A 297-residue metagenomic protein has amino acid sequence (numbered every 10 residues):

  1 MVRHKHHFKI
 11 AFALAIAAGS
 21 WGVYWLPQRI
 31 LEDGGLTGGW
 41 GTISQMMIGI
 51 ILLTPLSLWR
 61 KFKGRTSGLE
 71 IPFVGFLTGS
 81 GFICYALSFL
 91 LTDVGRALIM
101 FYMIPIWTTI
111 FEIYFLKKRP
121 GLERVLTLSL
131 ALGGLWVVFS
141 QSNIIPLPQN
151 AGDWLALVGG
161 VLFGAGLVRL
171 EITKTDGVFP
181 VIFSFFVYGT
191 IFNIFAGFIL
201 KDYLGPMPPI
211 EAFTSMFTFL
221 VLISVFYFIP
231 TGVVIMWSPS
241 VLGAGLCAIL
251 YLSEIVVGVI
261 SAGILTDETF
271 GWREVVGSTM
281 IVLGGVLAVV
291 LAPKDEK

Functional and structural regions predicted by a protein language model:
M1-W40, I145-I172: Glycine-/small-residue-enriched transmembrane alpha-helix faces in small-molecule transporters and effluxers
K9-A13, G38-P55, T127-L130, W154-L155 (+2 more regions): Hydrophobic alpha-helical transmembrane segments of multi-pass integral membrane proteins, especially transporters
F12, S44, L98-M103, L170-G189 (+1 more regions): Helix-helix packing/entry segments at the starts of transmembrane helices
I16-V23, P27, L56, P72-L87 (+7 more regions): Hydrophobic alpha-helical transmembrane segments of multi-pass membrane transport proteins, especially secondary
L31, G41, S88-F89, A97-M100 (+7 more regions): Hydrophobic/aromatic residues within transmembrane alpha-helices of multi-pass small-molecule transporters
T42, M46, L252-K297: C-terminal-most transmembrane helix of multi-pass membrane proteins
L52, S57-R60, Y85, I104-S129 (+1 more regions): C-terminal transmembrane-helix exit sites in multi-pass transporters
L53, E123-Q141, R273-A292: Hydrophobic transmembrane alpha-helices of multi-pass small-molecule transport proteins
